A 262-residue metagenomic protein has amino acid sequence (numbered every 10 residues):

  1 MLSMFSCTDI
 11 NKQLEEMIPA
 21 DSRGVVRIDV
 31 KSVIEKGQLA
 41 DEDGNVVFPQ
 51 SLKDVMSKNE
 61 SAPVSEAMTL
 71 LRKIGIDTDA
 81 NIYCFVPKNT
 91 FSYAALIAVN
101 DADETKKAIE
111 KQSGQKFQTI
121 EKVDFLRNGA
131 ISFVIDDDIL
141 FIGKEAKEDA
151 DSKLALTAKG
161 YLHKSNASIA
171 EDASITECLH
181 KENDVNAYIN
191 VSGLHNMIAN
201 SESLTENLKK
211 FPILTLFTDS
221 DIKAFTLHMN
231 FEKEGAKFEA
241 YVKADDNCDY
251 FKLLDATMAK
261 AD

Functional and structural regions predicted by a protein language model:
S3-S6: C-terminal motif of bacterial Sec signal peptides marking the signal peptidase cleavage site
T8-S22: Bacterial Sec signal peptide processing site at the extreme N-terminus
D9-I10, E145, Y161, S165-D262: Leucine-rich, highly hydrophobic segment in Treponema pallidum outer-membrane-associated proteins
G24, K31-K36, F91-S92, A102-E104 (+2 more regions): Primarily extracytoplasmic ectodomains and periplasmic/lumenal surface modules that are beta-strand-rich
V25-V26, M68-C178: Single conserved position on a long alpha-helix in the C-terminal lobe of the eukaryotic protein kinase
I28-S61: Post-signal-peptide N-terminal segment of Sec-exported extracytoplasmic proteins
